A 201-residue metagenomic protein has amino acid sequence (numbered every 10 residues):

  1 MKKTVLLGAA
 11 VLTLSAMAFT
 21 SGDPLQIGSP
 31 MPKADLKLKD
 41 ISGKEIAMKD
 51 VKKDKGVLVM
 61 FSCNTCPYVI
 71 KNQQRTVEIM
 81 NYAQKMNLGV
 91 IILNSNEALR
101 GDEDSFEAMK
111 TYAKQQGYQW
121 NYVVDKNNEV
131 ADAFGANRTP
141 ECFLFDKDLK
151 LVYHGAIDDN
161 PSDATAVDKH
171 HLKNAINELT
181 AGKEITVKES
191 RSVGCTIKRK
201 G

Functional and structural regions predicted by a protein language model:
M1-D23: Bacterial Sec-dependent N-terminal signal peptides
T20-K49: N-terminal "domain-start" segment that seeds a small globular fold
A47-I70, I176: Short active-site neighborhood of thiol/selenol oxidoreductases, capturing the structured segment around
D54-V57, K85-V90, G117-N121, K147-D148: Loop/turn elements at helix/coil->beta-strand transitions in domains of secreted/extracellular proteins
C63-N72, C142, V193-K198: Short, thiol/selenol-centered motifs that function as redox-active sites or metal-ligating centers
I70-Q115, K126-A131: Structural microenvironment flanking redox-active thiols in thiol-disulfide oxidoreductases
K110-D146, V152: Short, internal strand/loop/helix patches that form the active-site neighborhood or redox-interaction surface
L144-G201: Thiol-/selenol-based redox modules, centered on thioredoxin-like and closely related oxidoreductase domains
